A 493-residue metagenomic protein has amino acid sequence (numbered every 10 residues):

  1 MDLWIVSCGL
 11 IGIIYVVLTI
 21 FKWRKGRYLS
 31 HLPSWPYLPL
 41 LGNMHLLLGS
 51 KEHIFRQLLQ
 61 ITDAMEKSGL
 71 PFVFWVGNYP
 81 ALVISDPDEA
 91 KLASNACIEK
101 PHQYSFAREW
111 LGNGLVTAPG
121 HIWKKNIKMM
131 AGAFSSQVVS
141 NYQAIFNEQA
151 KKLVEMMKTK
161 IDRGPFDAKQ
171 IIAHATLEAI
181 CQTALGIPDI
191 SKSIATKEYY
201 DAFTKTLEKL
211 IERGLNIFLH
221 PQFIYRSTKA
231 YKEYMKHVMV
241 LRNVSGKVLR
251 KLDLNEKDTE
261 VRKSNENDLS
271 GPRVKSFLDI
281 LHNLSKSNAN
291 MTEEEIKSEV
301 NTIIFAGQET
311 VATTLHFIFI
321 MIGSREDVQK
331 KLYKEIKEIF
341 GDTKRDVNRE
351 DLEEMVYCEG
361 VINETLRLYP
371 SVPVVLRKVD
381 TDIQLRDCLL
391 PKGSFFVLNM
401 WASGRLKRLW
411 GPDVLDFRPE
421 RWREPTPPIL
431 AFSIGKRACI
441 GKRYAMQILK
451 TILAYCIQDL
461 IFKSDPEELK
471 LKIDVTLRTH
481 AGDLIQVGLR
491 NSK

Functional and structural regions predicted by a protein language model:
M1-Y15, F74-L82, Q137-E148, K158-Q182 (+7 more regions): Cytochrome P450
D2-L111, P119-H121, K125, S140 (+4 more regions): N-terminal membrane-proximal hinge/A-helix region immediately C-terminal to the signal-anchor transmembrane segment
D2-W4, G12-Y15, I461, T476-K493: C-terminal helix/juxtamembrane-tail motif
H45-G69, N243, V347-R386, N491-S492: Conserved cytochrome P450 K-helix E-x-x-R motif and the immediately C-terminal K′/meander segment
Q60, S135-Q137, H237-L315, N348-E350 (+2 more regions): Conserved cytochrome P450 catalytic core segment spanning the I/J/K helices
I98, L398-E424: Conserved cytochrome P450 K-helix/beta-meander segment immediately N-terminal to the heme-binding cysteine loop
T176, I180, H237-G246, L284-K337 (+6 more regions): Central I-helix of cytochrome P450 enzymes
E326-Q329, F396, K442-G482: Cytochrome P450 heme-binding "Cys pocket" and the immediately downstream C-terminal segment
